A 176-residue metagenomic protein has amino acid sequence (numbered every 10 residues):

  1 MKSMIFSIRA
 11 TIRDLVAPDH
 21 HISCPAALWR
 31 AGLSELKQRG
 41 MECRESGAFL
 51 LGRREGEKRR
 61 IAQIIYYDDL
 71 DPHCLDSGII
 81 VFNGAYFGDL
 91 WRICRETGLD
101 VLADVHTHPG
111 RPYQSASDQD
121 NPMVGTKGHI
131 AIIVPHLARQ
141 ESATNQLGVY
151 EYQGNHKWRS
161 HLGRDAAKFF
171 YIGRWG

Functional and structural regions predicted by a protein language model:
M1-V101, G110-G176: Conserved beta-strand-loop surface patch within small alpha/beta domains used for substrate/adaptor or ligand engagement
T107: Residue-level "edge-of-site" marker
